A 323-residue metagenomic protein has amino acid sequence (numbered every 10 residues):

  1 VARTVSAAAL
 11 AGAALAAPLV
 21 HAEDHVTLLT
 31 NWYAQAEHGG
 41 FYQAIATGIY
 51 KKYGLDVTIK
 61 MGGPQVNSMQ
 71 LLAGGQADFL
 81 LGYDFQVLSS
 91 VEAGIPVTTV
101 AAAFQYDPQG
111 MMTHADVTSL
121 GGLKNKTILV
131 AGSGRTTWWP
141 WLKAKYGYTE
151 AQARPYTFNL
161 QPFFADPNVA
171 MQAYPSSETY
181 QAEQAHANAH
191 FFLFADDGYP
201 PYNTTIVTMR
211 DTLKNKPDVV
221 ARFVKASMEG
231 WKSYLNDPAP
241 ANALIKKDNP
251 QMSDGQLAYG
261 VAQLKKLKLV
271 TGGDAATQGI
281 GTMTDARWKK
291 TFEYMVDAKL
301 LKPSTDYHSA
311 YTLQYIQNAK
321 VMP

Functional and structural regions predicted by a protein language model:
V1-A8: Bacterial N-terminal signal peptides that target proteins for export
A17-P18: N-terminal signal peptide c-region/cleavage motif recognized by signal peptidases
E23-A173, F192-L193: Short, glycine-/small- and polar/acidic-enriched structural segments that line small-molecule recognition paths
H38, Y42, M69, A73 (+11 more regions): Extracytoplasmic/secreted envelope proteins and their assembly/folding machinery, especially bacterial periplasmic
Q43, Q109-S119, N203-V219: A bilobed periplasmic-binding-protein/Venus flytrap-type ligand-binding module shared by bacterial periplasmic
P175, T179-D196, P201: Extracytoplasmic/periplasmic substrate-binding proteins
K216-L300: Secondary-structure end/capping motifs
D285-P323: Conserved C-terminal helix/tail region of periplasmic/extracytoplasmic solute-binding proteins
